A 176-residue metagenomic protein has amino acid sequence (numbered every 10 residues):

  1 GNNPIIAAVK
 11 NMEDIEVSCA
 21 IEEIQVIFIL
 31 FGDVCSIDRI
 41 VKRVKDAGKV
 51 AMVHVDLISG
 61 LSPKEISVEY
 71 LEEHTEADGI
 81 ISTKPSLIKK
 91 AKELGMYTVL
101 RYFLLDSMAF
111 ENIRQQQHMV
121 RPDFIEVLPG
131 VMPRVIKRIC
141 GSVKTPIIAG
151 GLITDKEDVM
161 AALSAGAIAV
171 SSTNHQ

Functional and structural regions predicted by a protein language model:
G1-A51, S59-L61, E76-A77: Conserved N-terminal beta1-alpha1 strand-loop-helix module at the mouth
G1-I5, D46-D56, E76, L94-F103 (+1 more regions): Short beta-strand/loop segments at the ligand-binding rim of alpha/beta enzyme cores
I6, V26-F28, M52, I81 (+3 more regions): Conserved beta-strand positions in the central sheet of alpha/beta enzyme cores
A8-A20, K64-Y70, M108-Q116, D155-V159: Short, acidic/polar
A8-M12, L57-S62, I81-K84, F103-D106 (+2 more regions): Glycine-rich beta-to-alpha transition loops that act as phosphate-gripper elements at the mouths of alpha/beta enzyme
I29-G32, L87, P129-V135, G151-Q176: Glycine-rich phosphate-binding active-site loops on the catalytic face of alpha/beta enzymes
P63-S67, L71-L87: Ordered, amphipathic secondary-structure segments that act as subunit-interaction surfaces in large macromolecular
P85-Q116: Histidine/lysine/aspartate-rich catalytic loop segments that bind and position anionic ligands
